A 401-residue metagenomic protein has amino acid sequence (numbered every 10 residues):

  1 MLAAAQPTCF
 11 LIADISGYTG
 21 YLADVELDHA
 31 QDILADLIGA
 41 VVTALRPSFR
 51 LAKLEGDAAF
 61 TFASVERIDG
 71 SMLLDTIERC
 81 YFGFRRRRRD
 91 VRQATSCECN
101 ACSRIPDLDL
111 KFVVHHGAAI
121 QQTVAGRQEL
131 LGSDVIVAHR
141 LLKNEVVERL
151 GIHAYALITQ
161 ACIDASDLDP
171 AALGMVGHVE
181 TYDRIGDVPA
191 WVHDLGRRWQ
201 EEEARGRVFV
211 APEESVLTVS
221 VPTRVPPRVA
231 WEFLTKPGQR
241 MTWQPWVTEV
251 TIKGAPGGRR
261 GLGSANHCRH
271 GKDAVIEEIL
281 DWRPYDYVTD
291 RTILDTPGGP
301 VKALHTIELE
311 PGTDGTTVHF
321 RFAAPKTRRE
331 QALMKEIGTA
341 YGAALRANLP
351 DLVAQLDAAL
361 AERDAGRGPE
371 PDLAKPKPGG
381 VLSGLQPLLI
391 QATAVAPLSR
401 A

Functional and structural regions predicted by a protein language model:
M1-R79: Catalytic NTP-binding/metal-coordinating core of nucleotidyl cyclase/transferase enzymes
G17, I38, V42, A118 (+3 more regions): Beta-strand elements of well-folded, non-transmembrane domains
I33-S48, R79, G83, R87 (+3 more regions): Generic non-transmembrane alpha-helical segments
E66-H178: Catalytic beta-strand-to-alpha-helix segment of the class III nucleotidyl cyclase homology domain
G151-R228, S399-A401: Intrinsically disordered, glycine/charged-rich C-terminal tails and inter-domain linkers that flank nucleotidyl cyclase
E202-A255, K377-Q391, L398-R400: Hydrophobic ligand-binding cavity/cleft-lining segments
M241-T242, T251-P300, T317, A354-G366 (+2 more regions): Glycine-rich portal/gate segments that line the openings of hydrophobic small-molecule binding cavities
T296, A323-S399: A conserved amphipathic terminal alpha-helix motif
